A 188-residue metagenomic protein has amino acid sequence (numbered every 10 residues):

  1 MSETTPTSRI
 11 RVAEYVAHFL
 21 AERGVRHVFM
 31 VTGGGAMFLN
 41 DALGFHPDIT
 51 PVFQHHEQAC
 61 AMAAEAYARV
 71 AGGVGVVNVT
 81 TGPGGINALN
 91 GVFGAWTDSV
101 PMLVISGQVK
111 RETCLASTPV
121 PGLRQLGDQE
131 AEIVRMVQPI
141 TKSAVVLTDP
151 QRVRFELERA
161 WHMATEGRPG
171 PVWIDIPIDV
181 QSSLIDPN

Functional and structural regions predicted by a protein language model:
S2-N188: N-terminal alpha/beta PP-like core and its mobile active-site loop of ThDP/TPP-dependent enzymes
